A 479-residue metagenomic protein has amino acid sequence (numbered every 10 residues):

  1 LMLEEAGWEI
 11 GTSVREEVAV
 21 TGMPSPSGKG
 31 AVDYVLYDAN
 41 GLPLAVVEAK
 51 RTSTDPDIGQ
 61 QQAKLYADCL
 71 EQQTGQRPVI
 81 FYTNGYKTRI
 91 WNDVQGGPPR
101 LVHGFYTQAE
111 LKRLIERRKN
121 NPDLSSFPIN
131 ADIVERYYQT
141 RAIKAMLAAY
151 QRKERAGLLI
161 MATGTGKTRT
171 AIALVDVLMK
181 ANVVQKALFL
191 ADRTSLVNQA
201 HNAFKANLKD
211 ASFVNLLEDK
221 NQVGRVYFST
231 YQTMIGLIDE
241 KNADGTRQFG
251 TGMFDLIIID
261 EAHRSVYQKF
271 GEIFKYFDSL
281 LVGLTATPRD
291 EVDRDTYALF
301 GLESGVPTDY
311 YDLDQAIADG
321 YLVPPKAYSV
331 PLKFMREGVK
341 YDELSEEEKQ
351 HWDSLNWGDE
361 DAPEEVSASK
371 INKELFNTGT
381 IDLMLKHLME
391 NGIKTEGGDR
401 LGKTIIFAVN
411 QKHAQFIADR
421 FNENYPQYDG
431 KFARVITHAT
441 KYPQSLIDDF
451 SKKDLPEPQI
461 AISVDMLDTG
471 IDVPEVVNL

Functional and structural regions predicted by a protein language model:
L1-K186, A191, S195-D210, V223-V226 (+6 more regions): ATP-dependent helicase/translocase motor core
A162-T163, E261-R264, K275-R294, G320: Conserved helicase ATPase motor motifs in RecA-like P-loop NTPase domains
A200, L237-K241, A262-I273, I471-P474: Conserved ATPase-coupling elements of RecA-like P-loop NTPase cores
G245-G283: SF2 helicase catalytic motif II
R294-L401: Interdomain helical connector at the RecA1-RecA2 junction of SF1/SF2 helicase-like NTPases
N410-V435: Conserved helicase motor "Helicase C" RecA-like lobe of SF1/SF2 P-loop NTPases
A439-S463: Conserved helicase ATPase core of P-loop NTP-dependent helicases/translocases
S463, L467-L479: A short beta-strand element within the Helicase C-terminal
